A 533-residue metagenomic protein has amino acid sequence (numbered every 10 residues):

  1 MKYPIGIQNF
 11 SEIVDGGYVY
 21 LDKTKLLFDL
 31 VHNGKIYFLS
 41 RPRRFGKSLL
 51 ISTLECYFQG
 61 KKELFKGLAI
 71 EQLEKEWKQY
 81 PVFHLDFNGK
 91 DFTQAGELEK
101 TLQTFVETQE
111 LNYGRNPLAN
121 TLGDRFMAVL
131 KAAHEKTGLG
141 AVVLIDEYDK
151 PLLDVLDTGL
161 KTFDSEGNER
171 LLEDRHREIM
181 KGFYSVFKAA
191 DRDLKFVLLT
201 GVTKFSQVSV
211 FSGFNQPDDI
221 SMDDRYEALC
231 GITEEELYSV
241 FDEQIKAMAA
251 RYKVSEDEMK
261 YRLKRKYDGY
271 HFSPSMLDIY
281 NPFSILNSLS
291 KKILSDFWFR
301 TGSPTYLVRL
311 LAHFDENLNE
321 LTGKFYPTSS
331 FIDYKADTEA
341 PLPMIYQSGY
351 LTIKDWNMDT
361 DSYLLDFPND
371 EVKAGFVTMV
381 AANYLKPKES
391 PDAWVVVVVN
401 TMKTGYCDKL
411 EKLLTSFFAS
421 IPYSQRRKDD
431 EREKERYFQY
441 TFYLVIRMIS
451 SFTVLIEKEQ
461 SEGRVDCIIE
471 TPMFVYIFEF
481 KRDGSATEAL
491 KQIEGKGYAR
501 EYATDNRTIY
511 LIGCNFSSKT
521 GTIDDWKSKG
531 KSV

Functional and structural regions predicted by a protein language model:
M1-K434, I449-S450: Phosphate-binding site recognition
R43, K204, T471, K481-G484 (+1 more regions): A short beta-strand motif that forms part of the nucleic acid-binding face of small beta-barrel RNA-binding folds
A133-T137, M448-P472: Active-site metal-binding core of divalent-cation-utilizing nuclease and nuclease-like domains
V142, F474-Y476, Y510: Structural motif
S165-E178, R482-A499: Mg2+/Mn2+-dependent nuclease catalytic core
F183-A190, P343-L351, Y440-M448, Q492-I512: Metal-dependent nuclease catalytic cores in nucleic-acid-processing enzymes, especially RNase H-like/related
F442, C467-R482, K496: Conserved catalytic cores of phosphodiester-cleaving nucleases, focusing on short active-site segments
E501, D505-V533: Domain-level recognition of nuclease-like catalytic cores that cleave nucleotide substrates
